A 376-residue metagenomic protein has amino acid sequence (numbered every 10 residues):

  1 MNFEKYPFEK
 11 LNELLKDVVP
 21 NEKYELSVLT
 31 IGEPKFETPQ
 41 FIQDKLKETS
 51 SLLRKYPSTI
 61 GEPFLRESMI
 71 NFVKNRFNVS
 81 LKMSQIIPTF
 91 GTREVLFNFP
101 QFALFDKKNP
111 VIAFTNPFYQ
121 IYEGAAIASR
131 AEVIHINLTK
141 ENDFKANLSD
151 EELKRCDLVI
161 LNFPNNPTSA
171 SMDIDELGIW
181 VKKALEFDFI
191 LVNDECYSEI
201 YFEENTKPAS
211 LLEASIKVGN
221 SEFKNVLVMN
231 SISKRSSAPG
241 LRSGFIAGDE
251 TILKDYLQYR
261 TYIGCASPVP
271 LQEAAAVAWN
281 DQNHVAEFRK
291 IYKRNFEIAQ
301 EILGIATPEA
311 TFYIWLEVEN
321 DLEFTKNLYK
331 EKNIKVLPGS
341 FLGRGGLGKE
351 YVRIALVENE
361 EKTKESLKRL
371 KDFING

Functional and structural regions predicted by a protein language model:
N2-P7, D17-E48, F64, K74 (+1 more regions): PLP-dependent class I/II
L53, S68-N71, N75: Glycine-rich loop-to-alpha-helix module at the N-terminal edge of alpha/beta enzyme cores
I60-G61: Short beta-strand to alpha-helix junction loop
